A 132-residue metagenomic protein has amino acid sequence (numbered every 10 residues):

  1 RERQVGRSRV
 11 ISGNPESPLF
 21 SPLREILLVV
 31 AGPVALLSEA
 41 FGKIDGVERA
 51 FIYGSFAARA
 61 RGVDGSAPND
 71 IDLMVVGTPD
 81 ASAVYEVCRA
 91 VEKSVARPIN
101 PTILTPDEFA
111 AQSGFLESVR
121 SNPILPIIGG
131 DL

Functional and structural regions predicted by a protein language model:
R1-R49, A57-P68, V76-L132: Catalytic core of pol beta-like nucleotidyltransferases
G54: Active-site glycine-centered loops adjacent to acidic/histidine catalytic or metal-binding residues that shape
